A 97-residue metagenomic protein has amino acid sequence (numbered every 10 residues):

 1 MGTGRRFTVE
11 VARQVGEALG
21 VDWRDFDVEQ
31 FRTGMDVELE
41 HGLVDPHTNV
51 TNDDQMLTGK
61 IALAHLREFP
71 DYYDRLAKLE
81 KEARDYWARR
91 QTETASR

Functional and structural regions predicted by a protein language model:
M1-R32, V37: Glycine-rich short-loop/terminal segments
G20, G42, E93-A95: Short, flexible coil/linker elements and helix-boundary hinge sites characteristic of intrinsically disordered
D22-R24, P46-T51: Charged, low-complexity interaction regions
W23, Y86-W87: A residue-identity detector for tryptophan
W23-Q30, L43, L57-T58, R75: Long, highly charged low-complexity segments
Q30-H47, L63: Amphipathic alpha-helical segments that form the core helices of the histone-fold
N49-Y86: Amphipathic alpha-helical packing elements
L76-L79, Q91-R97: Intrinsically disordered, low-complexity, Lys/Arg-biased terminal tails
